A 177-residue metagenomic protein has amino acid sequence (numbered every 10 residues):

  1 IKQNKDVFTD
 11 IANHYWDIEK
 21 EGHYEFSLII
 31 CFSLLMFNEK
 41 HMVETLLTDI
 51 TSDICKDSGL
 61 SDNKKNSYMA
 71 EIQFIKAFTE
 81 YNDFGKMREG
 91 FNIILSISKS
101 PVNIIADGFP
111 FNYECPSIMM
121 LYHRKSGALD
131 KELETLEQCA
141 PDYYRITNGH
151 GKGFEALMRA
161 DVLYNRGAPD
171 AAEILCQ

Functional and structural regions predicted by a protein language model:
I1-F8, E19: A eukaryote-biased feature capturing mid-to-C-terminal, repeat/solenoid-rich segments of large proteins, strongly
N13-Q177: Internal alpha-solenoid helical repeat scaffolds
